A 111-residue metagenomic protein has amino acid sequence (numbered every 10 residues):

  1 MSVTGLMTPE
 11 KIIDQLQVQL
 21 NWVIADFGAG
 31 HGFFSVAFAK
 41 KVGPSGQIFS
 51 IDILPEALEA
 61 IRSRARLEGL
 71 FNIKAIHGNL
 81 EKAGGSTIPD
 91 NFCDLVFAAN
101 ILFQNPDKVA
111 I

Functional and structural regions predicted by a protein language model:
V3-W22: Conserved alpha-helix/loop element of class I SAM-dependent methyltransferases that forms part of the SAM/SAH-binding
Q19, G43, P106: Short conserved AdoMet
Q19, G85-L95: A short acidic, Gly/Pro-enriched loop at the edge of an enzyme's catalytic core that lines a small-molecule cofactor
A25, H31, V36-G84: Class I SAM-dependent methyltransferase SAM/SAH-binding core
K40, V109-I111: A short glycine-rich, Lys/Arg-flanked "PGG" loop and its adjoining helix->strand segment in the class I
C93-K108: A short SAM/SAH-binding and catalytic strip from SAM-dependent methyltransferases
